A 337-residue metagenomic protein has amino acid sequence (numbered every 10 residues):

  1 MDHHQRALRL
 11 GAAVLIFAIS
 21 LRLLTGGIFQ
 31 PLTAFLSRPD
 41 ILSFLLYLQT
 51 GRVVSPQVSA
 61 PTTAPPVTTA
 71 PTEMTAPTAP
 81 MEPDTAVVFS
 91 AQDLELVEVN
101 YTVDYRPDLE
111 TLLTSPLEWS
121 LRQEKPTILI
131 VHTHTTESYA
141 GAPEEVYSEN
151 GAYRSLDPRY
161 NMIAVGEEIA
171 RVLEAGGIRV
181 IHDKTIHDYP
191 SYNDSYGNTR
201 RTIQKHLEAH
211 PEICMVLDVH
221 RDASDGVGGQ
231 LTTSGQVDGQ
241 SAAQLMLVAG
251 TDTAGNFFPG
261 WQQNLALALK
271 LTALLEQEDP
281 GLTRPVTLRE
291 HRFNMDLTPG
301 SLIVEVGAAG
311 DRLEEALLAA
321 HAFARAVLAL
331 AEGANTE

Functional and structural regions predicted by a protein language model:
M1-Q5: N-terminal Lys/Arg-rich, disordered targeting/topogenic segments
L10-C214, A223-G229, H321, A334: N-terminal catalytic or cofactor-binding beta/alpha core of small enzyme domains
L129-V131, V180-H182, M215-D218, M246-A249 (+2 more regions): Structural recognition of the beta-strand scaffold that forms the well-ordered cores of secreted hydrolase catalytic
T135-S138, I186-P190, R221-G226, D252-G255 (+2 more regions): Solvent-exposed loop/turn segments at secondary-structure junctions within structured extracellular/periplasmic domains
S148-A152, S224-G260: A short, glycine/acidic-enriched catalytic loop
G166-A170, R200-Q204, L265-T272, S301 (+1 more regions): Extracytoplasmic/secreted envelope proteins and their assembly/folding machinery, especially bacterial periplasmic
G260-T287: Active-site-adjacent substrate-binding region of metalloamidase/peptidase-like peptide-processing proteins
G281-E337: Active-site-adjacent mobile loop/cap segments within catalytic or ligand-binding domains
